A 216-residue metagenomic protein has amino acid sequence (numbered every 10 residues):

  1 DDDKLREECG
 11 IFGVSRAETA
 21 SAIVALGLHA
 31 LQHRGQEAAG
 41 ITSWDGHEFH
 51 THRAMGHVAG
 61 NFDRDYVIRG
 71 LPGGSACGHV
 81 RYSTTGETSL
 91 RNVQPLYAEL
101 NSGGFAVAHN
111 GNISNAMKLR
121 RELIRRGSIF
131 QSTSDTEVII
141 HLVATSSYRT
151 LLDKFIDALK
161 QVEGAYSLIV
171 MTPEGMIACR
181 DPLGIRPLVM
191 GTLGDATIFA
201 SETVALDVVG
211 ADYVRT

Functional and structural regions predicted by a protein language model:
D1-T216: Conserved short alpha-helical segments that host acidic/polar catalytic motifs at enzyme active sites
